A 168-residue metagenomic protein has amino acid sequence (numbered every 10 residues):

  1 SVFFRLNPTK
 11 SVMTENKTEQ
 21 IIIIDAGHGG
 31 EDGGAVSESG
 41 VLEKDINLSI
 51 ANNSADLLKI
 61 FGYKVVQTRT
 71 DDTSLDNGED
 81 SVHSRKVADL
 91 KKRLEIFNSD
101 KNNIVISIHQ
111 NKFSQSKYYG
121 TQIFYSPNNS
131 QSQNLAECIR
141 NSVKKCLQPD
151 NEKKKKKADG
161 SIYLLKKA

Functional and structural regions predicted by a protein language model:
S1-I22, A26: Boundary/activation segment at the start of structured domains
R5-N7, M13-T14, V41, L48-A168: Active-site-proximal helix/loop segments of hydrolytic enzymes
Q20-G40: Short glycine-rich His-centered loop
